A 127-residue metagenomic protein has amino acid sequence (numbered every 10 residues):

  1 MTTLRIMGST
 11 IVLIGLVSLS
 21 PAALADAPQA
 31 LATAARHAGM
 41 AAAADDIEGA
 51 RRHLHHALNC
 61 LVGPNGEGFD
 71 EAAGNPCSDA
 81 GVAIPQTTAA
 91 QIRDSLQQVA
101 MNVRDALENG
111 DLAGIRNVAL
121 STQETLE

Functional and structural regions predicted by a protein language model:
M1-I6: Positively charged n-region of N-terminal signal peptides that target proteins for export
G8-S18: Bacterial N-terminal signal peptides
S20-A22: N-terminal signal peptide c-region/cleavage motif recognized by signal peptidases
L24-E127: Mature extracytoplasmic or organellar-lumen-exposed domains after removal of signal/transit peptides
